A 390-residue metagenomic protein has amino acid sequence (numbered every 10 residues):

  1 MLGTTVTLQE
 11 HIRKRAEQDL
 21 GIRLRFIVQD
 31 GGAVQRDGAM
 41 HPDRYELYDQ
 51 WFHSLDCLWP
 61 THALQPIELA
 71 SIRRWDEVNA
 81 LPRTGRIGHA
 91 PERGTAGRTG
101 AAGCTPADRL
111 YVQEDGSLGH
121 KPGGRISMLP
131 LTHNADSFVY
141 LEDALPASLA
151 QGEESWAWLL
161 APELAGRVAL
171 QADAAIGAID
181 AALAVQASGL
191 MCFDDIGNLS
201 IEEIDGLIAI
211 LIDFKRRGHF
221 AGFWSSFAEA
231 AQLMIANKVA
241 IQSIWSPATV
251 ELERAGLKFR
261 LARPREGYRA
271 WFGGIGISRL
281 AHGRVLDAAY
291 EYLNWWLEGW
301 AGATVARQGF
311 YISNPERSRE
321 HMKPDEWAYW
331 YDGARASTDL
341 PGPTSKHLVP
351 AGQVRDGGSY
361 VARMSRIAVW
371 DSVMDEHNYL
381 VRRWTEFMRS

Functional and structural regions predicted by a protein language model:
M1-T61, P66: Early extracytoplasmic/lumenal segment of secretory-pathway proteins
V6-Q9, H62-E229: Extracytoplasmic ligand-binding site segments that recognize negatively charged/polar headgroups
L20-I22, D43-E46, L164-R167, R216-H219 (+3 more regions): Loop/turn elements at helix/coil->beta-strand transitions in domains of secreted/extracellular proteins
Q29, D49-Q50, L170, S243-W245: Short beta-strand and adjacent tight-turn residues that come in two discontinuous sequence segments and form the edges
L58-I67, G123-R125, E251-R263: Ligand-binding "clamshell"
H219-H282, M322, E326: Extracytoplasmic/periplasmic substrate-binding proteins
I277-R355: Mature extracytoplasmic/periplasmic domains
S345-S390: Conserved C-terminal helix/tail region of periplasmic/extracytoplasmic solute-binding proteins
